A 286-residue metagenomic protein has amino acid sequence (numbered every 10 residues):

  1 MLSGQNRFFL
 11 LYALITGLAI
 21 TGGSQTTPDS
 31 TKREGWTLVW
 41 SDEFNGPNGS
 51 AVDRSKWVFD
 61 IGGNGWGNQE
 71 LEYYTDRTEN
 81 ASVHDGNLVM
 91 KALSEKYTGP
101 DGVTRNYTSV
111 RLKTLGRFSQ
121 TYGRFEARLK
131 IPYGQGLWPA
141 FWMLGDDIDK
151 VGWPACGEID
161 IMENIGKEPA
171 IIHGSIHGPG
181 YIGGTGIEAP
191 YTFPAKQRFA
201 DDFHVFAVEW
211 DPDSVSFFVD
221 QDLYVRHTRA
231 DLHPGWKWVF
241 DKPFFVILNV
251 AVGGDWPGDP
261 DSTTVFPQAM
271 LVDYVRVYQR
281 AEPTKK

Functional and structural regions predicted by a protein language model:
M1-T27: Bacterial Sec-dependent N-terminal signal peptides
Q25-K286: GH16 jelly-roll
